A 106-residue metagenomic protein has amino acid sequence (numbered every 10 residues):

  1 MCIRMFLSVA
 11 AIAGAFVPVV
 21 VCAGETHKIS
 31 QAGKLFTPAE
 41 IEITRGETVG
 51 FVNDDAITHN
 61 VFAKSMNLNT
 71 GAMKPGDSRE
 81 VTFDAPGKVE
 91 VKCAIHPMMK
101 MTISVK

Functional and structural regions predicted by a protein language model:
C2-I3, L7-A10, P18-K106: Extracytoplasmic copper-binding redox domains, predominantly the cupredoxin/blue-copper superfamily
